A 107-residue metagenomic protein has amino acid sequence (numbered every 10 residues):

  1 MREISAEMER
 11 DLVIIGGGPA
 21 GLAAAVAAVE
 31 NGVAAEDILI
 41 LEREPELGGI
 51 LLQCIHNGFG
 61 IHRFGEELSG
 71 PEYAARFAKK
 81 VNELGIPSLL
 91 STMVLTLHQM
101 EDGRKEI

Functional and structural regions predicted by a protein language model:
M1-D11: A short, basic/flexible loop-to-alpha-helix module at the beginning of a structural domain
E3, V29-I38, H98-R104: Intrinsically disordered, low-complexity coil segments
R10-R76, K80, L84: Beta1-alpha1 glycine-rich phosphate/pyrophosphate-binding loop at the start of Rossmann-like nucleotide-binding domains
L68-I107: Feature captures the FAD/FMN-dependent oxidoreductase FAD-binding
